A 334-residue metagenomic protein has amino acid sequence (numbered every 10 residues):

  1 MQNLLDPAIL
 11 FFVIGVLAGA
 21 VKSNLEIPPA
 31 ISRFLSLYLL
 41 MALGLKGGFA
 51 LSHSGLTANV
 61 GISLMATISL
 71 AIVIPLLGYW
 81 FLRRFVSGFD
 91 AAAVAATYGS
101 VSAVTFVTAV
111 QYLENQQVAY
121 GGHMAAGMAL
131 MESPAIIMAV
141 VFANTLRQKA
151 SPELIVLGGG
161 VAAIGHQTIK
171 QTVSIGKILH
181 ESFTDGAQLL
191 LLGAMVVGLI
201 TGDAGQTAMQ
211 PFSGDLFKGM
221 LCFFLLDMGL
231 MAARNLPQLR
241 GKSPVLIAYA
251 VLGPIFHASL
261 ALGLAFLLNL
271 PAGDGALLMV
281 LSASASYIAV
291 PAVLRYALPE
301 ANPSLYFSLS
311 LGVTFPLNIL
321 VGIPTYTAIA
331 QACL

Functional and structural regions predicted by a protein language model:
M1-L17, P29, L56-M220, F224-M228 (+2 more regions): Alpha-helical transmembrane segments of multi-pass small-molecule/ion transporters
A20-L37, S52-H53: Membrane-interface helix-loop junction between the first two transmembrane segments
N24-I31, R83-R84, I178, L236-K242: Membrane-interface helix-boundary motifs at transmembrane edges
R33-L35, A187, K242, L246: Membrane-interfacial loop-to-transmembrane alpha-helix junctions, especially the N-terminal start
S36, A42, I68: Metallocofactor- and cofactor-centric catalytic cores in central/energy metabolism, strongly enriched
L39, L43-G47, F224, M228-M231: Helical transmembrane-bundle signal
F49-S52, G263: Membrane-helix exit/interface motif
A233, Q238-L252, L262-A272: Hydrophobic alpha-helical bundle architecture
